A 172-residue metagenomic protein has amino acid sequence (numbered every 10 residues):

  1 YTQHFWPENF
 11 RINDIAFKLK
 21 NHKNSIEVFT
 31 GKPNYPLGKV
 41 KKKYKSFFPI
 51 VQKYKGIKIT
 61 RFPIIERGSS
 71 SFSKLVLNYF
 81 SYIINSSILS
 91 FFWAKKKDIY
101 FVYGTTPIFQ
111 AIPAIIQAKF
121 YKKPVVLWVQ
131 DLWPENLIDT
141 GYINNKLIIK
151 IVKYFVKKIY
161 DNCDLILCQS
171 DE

Functional and structural regions predicted by a protein language model:
Y1-K55: N-terminal subdomain of nucleotide-sugar transferases
E8, G31, Y103, Q130 (+1 more regions): Replace "coordinates the UDP/GDP/TDP-sugar" with "coordinates nucleotide-activated sugar donors
N9, L75-F91, I99-K123, L127-Q130 (+1 more regions): An aromatic- and histidine-rich active-site surface loop
I15, F109-I112, I116-Y121, K146-I166: Membrane-proximal helix-turn-helix segments that form the acceptor-binding/catalytic region of lipid-linked
S25-E27, K58, P124, D164-L165: Residues at the starts of beta-strands that form the adenosine-phosphate
K41-Q52, Y79-S87, K153-Y154: Glycine-rich, highly charged phosphate/nucleotide-binding loops
K55-I88, G141-N144: A short, charged, and often flexible helix/loop element on the N-terminal side of the glycosyltransferase catalytic
D98-I99, L165: Structural motif
